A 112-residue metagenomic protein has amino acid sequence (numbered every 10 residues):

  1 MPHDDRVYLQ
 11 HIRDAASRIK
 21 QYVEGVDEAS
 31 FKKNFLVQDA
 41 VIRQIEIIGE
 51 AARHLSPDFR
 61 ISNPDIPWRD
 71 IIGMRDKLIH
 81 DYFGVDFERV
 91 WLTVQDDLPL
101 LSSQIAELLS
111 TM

Functional and structural regions predicted by a protein language model:
M1-M112: Solvent-exposed interaction patches of small proteins and small membrane subunits
